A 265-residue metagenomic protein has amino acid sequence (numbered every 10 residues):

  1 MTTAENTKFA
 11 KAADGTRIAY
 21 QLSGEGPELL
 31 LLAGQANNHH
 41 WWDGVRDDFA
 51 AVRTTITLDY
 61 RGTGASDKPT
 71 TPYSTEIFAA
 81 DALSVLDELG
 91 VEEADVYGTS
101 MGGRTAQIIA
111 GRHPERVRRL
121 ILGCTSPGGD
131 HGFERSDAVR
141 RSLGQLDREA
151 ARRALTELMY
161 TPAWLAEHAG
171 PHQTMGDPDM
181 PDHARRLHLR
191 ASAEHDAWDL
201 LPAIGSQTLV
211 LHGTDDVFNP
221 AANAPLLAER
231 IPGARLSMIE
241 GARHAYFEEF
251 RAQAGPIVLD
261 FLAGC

Functional and structural regions predicted by a protein language model:
F9-D67: Conserved HGGG/HGGXW glycine-rich cap/lid loop of the alpha/beta-hydrolase fold
T57-Y97: Active-site loop/oxyanion-hole signature of alpha/beta-hydrolase fold enzymes
Q107, G111-R112, R118-L146: Flexible "cap/lid" loop of the alpha/beta hydrolase fold
H131, A150-L200: Conserved alpha/beta-hydrolase catalytic His-Asp/Glu region
I204, V210-H212: Short beta-strand/loop motif that positions the catalytic acidic residue of the alpha/beta-hydrolase fold
D215-N219: Acidic catalytic loop of the alpha/beta-hydrolase fold
P225-A245: Catalytic histidine neighborhood in serine/cysteine hydrolases with alpha/beta-hydrolase-type architecture
A242-G255: Catalytic histidine-centered segment of alpha/beta-hydrolase-like enzymes
